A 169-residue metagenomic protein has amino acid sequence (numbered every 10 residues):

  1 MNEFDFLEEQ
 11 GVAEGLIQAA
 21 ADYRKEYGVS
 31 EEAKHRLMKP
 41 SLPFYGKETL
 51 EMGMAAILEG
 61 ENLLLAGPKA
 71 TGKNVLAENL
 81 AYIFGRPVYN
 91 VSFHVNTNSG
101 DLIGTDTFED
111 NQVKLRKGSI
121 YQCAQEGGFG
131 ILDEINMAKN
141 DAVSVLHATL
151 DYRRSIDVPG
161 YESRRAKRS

Functional and structural regions predicted by a protein language model:
M1-S169: AAA+ P-loop NTPase catalytic core and its hallmark functional loops
